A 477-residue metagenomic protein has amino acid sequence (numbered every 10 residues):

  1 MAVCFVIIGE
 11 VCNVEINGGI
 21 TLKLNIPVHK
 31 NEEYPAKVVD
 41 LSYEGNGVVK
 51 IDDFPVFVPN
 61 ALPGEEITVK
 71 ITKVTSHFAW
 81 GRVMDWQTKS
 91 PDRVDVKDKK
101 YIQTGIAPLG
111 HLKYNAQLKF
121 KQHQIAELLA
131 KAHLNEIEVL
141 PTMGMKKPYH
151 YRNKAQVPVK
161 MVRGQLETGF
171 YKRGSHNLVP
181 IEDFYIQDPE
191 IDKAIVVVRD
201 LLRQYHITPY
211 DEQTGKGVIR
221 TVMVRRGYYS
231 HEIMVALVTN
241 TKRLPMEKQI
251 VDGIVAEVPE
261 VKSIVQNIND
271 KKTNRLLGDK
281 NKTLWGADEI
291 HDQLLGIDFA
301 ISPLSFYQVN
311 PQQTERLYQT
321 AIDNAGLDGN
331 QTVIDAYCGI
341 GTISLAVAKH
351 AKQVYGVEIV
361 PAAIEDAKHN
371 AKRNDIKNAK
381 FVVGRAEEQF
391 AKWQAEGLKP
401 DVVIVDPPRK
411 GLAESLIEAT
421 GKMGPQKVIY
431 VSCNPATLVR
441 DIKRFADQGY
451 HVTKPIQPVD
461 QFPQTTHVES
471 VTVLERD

Functional and structural regions predicted by a protein language model:
A2-V3, E10-N13, N17-G19, L24-P35 (+3 more regions): Rossmann-like S-adenosyl-L-methionine
V14-K100, N135, K380-F381, E388: Terminal RNA-binding accessory module
G47-D52, G169-K172, A236-V238, A367: Short, acidic/hydrophobic/Gly-rich beta-strand patch recurrent on exposed beta strands that often constitutes part
Q87-P209, Y229: Extended interfacial segments that mediate partner engagement and assembly in macromolecular machines
P141-K147, E212, T221, Q457-Q461: Short, solvent-exposed loop/turn elements at beta->coil junctions and helix N-caps that rim active or binding pockets
L178-R220, T241-I268: Internal alpha/beta scaffold segment
M223-G227, I233-R243: Carbohydrate-binding surface patches
